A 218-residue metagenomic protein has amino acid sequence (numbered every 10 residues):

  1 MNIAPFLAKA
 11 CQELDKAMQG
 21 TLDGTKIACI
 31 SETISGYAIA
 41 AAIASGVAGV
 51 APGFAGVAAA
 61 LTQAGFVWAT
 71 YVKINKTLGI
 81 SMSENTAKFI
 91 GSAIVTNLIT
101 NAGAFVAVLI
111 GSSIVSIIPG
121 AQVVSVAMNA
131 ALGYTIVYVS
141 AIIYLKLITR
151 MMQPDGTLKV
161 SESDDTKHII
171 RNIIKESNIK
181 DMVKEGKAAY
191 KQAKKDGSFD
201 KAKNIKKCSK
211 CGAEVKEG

Functional and structural regions predicted by a protein language model:
M1-A48, F66-F89, N97, A130-G218: Terminal, membrane-proximal amphipathic helices and intrinsically disordered targeting/regulatory segments
S45-A60, A104-G133: Short hydrophobic membrane-inserting alpha-helices and related fusion/pore-forming segments
T86-G111: A structural-propensity feature for long, helix-poor, extended segments
